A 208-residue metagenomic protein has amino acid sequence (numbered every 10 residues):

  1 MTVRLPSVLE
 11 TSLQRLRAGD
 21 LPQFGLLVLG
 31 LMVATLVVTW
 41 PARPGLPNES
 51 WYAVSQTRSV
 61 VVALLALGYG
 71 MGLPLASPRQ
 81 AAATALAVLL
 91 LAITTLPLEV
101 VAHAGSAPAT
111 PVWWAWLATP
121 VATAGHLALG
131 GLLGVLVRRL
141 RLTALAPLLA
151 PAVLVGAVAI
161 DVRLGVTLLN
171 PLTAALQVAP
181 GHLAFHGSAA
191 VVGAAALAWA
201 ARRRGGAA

Functional and structural regions predicted by a protein language model:
T2-V8, W40-L46, G72, S77 (+2 more regions): Junction motif at the cytosolic side of a transmembrane helix
D20-V38, A87-T94, V192-G193: Alpha-helical transmembrane segments
L21-L26, S50-L67, P111-H126, A144-V153 (+1 more regions): Alpha-helical transmembrane segments of polytopic membrane proteins
G30-P44, W51-P74: Long, hydrophobic alpha-helical segments
V37-N48, P97-T110, I160-G165: Juxtamembrane "helix-exit" motif on the non-cytosolic side of transmembrane helices
T84-L91, R141-V155: Central hydrophobic cores of alpha-helical transmembrane segments in multi-pass integral membrane proteins
V88-L140: Secretory targeting signals
W113, A152-G205: Terminal transmembrane helical anchor/hairpin motif
